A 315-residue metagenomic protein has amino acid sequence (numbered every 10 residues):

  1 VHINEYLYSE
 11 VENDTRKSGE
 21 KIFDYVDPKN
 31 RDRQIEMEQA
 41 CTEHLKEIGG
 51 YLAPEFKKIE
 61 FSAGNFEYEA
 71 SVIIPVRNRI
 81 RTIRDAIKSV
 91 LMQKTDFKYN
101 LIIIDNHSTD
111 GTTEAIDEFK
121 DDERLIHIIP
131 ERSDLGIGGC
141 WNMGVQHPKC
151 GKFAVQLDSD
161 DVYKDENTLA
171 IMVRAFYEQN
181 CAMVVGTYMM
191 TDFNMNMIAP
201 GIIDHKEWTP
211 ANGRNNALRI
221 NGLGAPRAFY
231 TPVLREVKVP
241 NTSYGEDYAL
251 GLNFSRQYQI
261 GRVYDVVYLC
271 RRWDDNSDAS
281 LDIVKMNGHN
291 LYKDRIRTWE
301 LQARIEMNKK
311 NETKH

Functional and structural regions predicted by a protein language model:
H2-L7, V11-N13, T187, G261-V267 (+1 more regions): Catalytic beta-strand/loop signature of glycosyltransferases that borders the donor
K88-K98: Short, acidic, metal-binding catalytic loop of nucleotide-sugar glycosyltransferases
D105-A115, S133: A conserved acidic beta->alpha catalytic loop
E131-K149: Glycine-rich, basic loop-to-helix element that forms the pyrophosphate-binding segment of sugar-nucleotide handling
G151-V162: Short beta-strand-to-loop acidic/aromatic patch adjacent to the donor-nucleotide binding site
N167-P200: Conserved donor NDP-sugar-binding/catalytic core segment of glycosyltransferases
K206-A228: A recurrent flexible, glycine/aromatic-enriched loop bordering the glycosyltransferase active site that acts as
S243-L250: Acidic donor-binding loop at a coil-to-helix junction in glycosyltransferase catalytic cores that engages
